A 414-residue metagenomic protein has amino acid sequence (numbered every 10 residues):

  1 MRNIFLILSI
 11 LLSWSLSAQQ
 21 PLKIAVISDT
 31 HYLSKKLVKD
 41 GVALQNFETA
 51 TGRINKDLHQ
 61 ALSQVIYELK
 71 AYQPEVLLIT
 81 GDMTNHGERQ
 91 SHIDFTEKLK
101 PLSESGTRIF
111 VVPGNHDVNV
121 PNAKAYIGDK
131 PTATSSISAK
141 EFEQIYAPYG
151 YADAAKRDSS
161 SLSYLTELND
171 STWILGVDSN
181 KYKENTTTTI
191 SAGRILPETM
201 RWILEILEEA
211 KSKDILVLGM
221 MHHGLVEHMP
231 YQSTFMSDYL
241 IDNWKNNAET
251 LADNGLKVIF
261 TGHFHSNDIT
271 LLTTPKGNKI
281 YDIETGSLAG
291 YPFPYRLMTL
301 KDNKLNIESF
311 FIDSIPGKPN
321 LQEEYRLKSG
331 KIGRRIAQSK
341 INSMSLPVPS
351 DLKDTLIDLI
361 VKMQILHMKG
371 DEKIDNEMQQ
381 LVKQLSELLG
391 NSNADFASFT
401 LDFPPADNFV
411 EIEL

Functional and structural regions predicted by a protein language model:
M1-P21: Bacterial Sec-dependent N-terminal signal peptides
A18-R89, L196: N-terminal active-site segment of His-dependent metallophosphoesterases
L22-S34, F47, T172-E184, M220 (+2 more regions): Active-site-proximal beta-strand elements of phosphoester/diester hydrolases
D29, L77, D82, F95 (+6 more regions): Divalent metal-coordination and catalytic microenvironments
L33-K36, N85-G87, N115-A123, Y182-N185 (+3 more regions): Active-site environment of divalent metal-dependent phosphoester hydrolases
Q73-V76, R108, W173-L175, T188-Y281: His/acidic metal-ligating clusters that form di-metal
D94-R201, E208, K276, L297 (+1 more regions): Extended active-site neighborhood of metal-dependent phosphoesterases/phosphodiesterases
L300-L414: A short C-terminal boundary segment appended to hydrolase-like catalytic domains
